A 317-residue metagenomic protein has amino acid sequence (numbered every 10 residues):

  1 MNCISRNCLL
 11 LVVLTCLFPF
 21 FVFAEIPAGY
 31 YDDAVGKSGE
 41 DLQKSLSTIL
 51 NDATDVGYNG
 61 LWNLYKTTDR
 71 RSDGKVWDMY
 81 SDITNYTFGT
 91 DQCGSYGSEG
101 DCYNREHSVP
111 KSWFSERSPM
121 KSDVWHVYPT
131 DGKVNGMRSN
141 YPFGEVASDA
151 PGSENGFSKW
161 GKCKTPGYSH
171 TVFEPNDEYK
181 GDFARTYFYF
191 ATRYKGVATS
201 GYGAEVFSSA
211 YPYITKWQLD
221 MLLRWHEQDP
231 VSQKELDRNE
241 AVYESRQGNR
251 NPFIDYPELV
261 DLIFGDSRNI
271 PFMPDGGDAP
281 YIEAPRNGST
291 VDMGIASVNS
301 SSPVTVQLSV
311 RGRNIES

Functional and structural regions predicted by a protein language model:
M1-L10: Bacterial N-terminal signal peptides that target proteins for export
L10-F20: Bacterial N-terminal signal peptides
F23-N85, N269: N-terminal module-boundary/linker segments of secreted carbohydrate-active enzymes
F23-P27, G265-G288: Low-complexity, Pro/Thr/Ser/Gly/Ala-rich linker/spacer regions in secreted, extracellular modular proteins
S72, R246, N299-S301: Short, surface-exposed loop/turn motifs at beta-strand boundaries within globular domains
D78, I83-C102: Short, His- and charge-rich active-site/binding loops that engage polyanionic ligands
S95-N104, S108-G276: Domain-level detector of nuclease and nuclease-like folds in predominantly extracellular/periplasmic contexts
G276-S317: Feature for long, exposed domains in two main contexts
